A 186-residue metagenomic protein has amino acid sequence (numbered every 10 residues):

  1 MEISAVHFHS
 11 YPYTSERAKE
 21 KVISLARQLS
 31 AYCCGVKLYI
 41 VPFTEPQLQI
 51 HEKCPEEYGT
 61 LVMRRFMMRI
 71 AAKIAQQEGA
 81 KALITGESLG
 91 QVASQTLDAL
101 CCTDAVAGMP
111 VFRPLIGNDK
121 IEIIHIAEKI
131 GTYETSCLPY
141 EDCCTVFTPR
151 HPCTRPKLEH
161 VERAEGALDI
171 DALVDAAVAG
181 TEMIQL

Functional and structural regions predicted by a protein language model:
M1-I130: ATP-dependent adenylation/nucleotidyltransferase module used to activate substrates
V36, G79-A80, T96, L100-M109 (+1 more regions): Peripheral terminal appendages
